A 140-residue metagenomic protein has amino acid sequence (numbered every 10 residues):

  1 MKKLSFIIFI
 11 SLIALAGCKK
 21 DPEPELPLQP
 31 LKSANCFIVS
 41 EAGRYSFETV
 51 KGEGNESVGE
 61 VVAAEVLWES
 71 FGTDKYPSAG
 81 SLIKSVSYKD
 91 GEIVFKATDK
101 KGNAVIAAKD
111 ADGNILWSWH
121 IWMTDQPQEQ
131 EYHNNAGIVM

Functional and structural regions predicted by a protein language model:
K2-F9: Sec-dependent signal peptide recognition, specifically the positively charged N-region followed immediately by
L15-G17: C-terminal motif of bacterial Sec signal peptides marking the signal peptidase cleavage site
K19-D21: Bacterial signal peptide processing site
E23-K84, E131-M140: Solvent-exposed, low-complexity, repeat-rich "mucin-like" stalks and linkers
Y88-K101: Extracellular/luminal low-complexity segments enriched in Ser/Thr/Pro
E92, N103-V105, L116-S118, V139: Extracellular structured ligand-interaction cores
K101-A111: A short beta-strand micro-motif common to beta-rich folds, especially ectodomain repeats
G113-Q130: C-terminal edge beta-strand
